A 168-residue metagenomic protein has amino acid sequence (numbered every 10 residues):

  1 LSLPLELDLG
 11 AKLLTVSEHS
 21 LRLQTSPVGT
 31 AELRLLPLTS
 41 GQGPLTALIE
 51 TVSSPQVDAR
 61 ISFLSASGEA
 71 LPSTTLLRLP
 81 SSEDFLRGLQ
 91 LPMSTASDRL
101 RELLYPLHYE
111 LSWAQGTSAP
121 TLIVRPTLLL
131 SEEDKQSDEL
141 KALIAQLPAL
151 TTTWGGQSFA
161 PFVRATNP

Functional and structural regions predicted by a protein language model:
L1-L38: Terminal domain-start segments
L7-G10, L21-L23, L48-E50, S97-L100 (+1 more regions): Intrinsically disordered, low-complexity segments enriched in polar/charged residues with Gly/Pro, especially when
A11-S26, S65-T74, T153-F159: Surface-exposed loop/turn elements that mediate protein-protein interactions on large endomembrane-trafficking
V16, P55-V57, K141-Q146: Short, solvent-exposed loop/turn segments at conserved positions within beta-propeller repeat blades
S26-P27, I49-Q56, R125-E132: Short, flexible beta-strand-to-coil junctions
S40-T51, G116-R125: Acidic/hydrophobic-patterned starts of short beta strands in beta-sheet-rich repeat architectures
P44-F85: Mid-length scaffold segments of soluble, non-membrane domains
P72-G156, A160-P168: Short aromatic loop motif centered on NTY/YTY
